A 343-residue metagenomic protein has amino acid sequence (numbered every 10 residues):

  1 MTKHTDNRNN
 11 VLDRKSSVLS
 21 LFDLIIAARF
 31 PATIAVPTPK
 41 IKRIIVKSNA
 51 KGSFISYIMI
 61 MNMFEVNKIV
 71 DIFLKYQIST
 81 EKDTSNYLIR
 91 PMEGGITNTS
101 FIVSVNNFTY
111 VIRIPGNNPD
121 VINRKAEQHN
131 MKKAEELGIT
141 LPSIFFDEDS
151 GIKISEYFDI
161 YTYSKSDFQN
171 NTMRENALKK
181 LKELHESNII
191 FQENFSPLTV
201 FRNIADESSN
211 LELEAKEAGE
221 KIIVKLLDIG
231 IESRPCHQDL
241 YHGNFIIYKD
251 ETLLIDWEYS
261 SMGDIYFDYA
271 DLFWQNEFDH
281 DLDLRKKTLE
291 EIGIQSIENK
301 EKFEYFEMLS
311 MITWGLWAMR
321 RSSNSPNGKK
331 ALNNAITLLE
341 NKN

Functional and structural regions predicted by a protein language model:
M1-S56: Short, strongly patterned local motifs
F64-D83, L88, E186-Q238, H242-Y248 (+1 more regions): An alpha-helical support segment within catalytic cores of ATP-dependent transferases
Q77-T80, G138, L181, H185-I189 (+5 more regions): A general structural signal marking secondary-structure boundaries and capping sites
R90-Q192: ATP-binding pocket architecture of kinase catalytic cores
E93-S104, V111-I112, I223-F267: Active-site acidic catalytic loop and adjacent metal/ATP-binding pocket of ATP-dependent phosphoryl transfer enzymes
Q128-H129, T172, L253, A270-L272: Glycine-rich, phosphate-binding/catalytic loops in enzymes
Y266-I297, M308-P326, N333-N334: Active-site activation/catalytic loop segments of kinase-like enzymes and analogous catalytic loops in related
L332-N343: Amphipathic, Lys/Arg-enriched alpha-helical patches that create a basic surface for binding polyanionic ligands
